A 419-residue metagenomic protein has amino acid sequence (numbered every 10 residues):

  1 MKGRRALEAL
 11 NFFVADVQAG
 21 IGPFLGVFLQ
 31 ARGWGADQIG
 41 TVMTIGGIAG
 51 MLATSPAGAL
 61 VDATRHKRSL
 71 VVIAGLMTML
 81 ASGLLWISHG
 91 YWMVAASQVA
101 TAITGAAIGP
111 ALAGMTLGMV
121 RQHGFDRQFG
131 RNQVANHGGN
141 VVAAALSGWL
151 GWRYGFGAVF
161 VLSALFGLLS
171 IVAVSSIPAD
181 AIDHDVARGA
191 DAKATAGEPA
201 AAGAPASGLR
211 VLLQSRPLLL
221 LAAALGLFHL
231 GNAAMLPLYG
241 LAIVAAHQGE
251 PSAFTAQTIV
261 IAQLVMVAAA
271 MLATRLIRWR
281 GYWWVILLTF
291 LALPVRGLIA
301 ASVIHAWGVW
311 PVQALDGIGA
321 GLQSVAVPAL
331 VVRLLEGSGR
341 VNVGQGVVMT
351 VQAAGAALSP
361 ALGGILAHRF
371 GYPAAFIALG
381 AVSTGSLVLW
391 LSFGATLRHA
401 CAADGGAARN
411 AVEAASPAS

Functional and structural regions predicted by a protein language model:
M1, D180-L221, A411-A415: Juxtamembrane intracellular "pre-TM" segments in multi-pass secondary transporters
M1-G47, L219-L220, A224, H229-V244 (+1 more regions): Helix-loop boundary and gating motifs at the non-cytosolic
G35-I45, H247-L264, V343-G346: Loop-to-transmembrane helix entry
A53-H66, G151, A269-G281: Helix-to-loop junctions at the C-terminal end of transmembrane segments in multipass secondary transporters
S69-G83, A164, W284-L298: Structural signature of the two symmetry-related core transmembrane helices
V99-N136: Cytoplasmic helix-loop-helix junction between adjacent transmembrane helices in 12-TM secondary transporters
A158-S175, F376-S392: Symmetry-related core transmembrane helices of the 12-TM Major Facilitator Superfamily/SLC fold
R340-H368: A late C-terminal transmembrane helix in Major Facilitator Superfamily
